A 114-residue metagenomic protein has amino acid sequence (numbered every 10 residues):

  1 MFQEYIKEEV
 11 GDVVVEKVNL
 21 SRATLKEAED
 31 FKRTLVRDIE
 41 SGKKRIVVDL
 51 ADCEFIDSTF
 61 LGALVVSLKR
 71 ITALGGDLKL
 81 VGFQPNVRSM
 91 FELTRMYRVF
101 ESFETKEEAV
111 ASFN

Functional and structural regions predicted by a protein language model:
Q3-R33: STAS-typified acidic loop motif
S21-F100: Amphipathic alpha-helical interaction surfaces in cytosolic regulatory modules
P85, E107-E108: Acidic phosphotransfer microenvironment of two-component signaling modules
E101-T105: Short acidic-hydrophobic, aromatic-tinged amphipathic segments that line or gate anion-handling sites
E108-N114: Generic C-terminal helix-cap and adjacent flexible tail
